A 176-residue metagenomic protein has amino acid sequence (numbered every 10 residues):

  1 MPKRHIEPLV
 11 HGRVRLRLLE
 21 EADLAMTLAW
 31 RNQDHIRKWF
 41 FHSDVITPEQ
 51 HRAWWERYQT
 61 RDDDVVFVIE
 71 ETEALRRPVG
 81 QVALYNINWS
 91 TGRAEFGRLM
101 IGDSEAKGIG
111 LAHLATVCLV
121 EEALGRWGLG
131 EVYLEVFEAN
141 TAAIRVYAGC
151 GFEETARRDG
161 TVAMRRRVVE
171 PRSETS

Functional and structural regions predicted by a protein language model:
M1-R52, E170-S176: A short, well-structured alpha-helix characteristic of acyl/acetyltransferase catalytic modules
E21, S43-S104, E122: Acetyl-CoA-dependent GNAT
G108-E122, I144-G149: Conserved acetyl-CoA-binding loop-helix of GNAT-fold acetyltransferases
L124, R157-T161: Catalytic cores of nucleotide-enabled group-transfer and carboxylate-activating enzymes in metabolic and assembly-line
G125-E135: Conserved GNAT acetyl-CoA-binding A-motif
Y133-I144, G160-R165: Conserved beta-strand-loop-alpha-helix junction that forms the acyl-donor binding cleft
A148-R158: Conserved acetyl-CoA-binding loop of GNAT-fold acetyltransferases
